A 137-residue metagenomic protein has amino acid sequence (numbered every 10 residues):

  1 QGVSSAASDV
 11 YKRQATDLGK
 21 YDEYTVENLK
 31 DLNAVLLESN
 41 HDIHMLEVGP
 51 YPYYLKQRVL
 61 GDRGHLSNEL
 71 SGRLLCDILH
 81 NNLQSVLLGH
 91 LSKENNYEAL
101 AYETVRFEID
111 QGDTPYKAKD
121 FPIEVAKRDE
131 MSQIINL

Functional and structural regions predicted by a protein language model:
Q1-Y11: Single conserved hydrophobic/aromatic residue that forms the stacking wall/gate of nucleotide- or nucleobase-binding
V10, N96, Q133-I134: Short active-site-adjacent helix-start/loop capping segments
K12-L18: Active-site-proximal beta-strand elements of phosphoester/diester hydrolases
D17, L91, R128: Cofactor-binding loop segments of dinucleotide-utilizing enzymes, especially the Rossmann-like FAD- and NAD(P)+-binding
E23-E124: Cap/insert and terminal regions of metallo-dependent hydrolase folds
F121-L137: Short, basic/aromatic-enriched C-terminal tail that caps enzymatic domains
